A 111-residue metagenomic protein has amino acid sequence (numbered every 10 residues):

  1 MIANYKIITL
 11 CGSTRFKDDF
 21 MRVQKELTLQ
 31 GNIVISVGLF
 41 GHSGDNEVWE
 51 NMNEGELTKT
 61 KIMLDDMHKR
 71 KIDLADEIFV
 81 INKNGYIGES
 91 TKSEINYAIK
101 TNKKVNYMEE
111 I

Functional and structural regions predicted by a protein language model:
M1-I111: Conserved catalytic or regulatory cores that recognize and/or transform ribose-phosphate-containing ligands
